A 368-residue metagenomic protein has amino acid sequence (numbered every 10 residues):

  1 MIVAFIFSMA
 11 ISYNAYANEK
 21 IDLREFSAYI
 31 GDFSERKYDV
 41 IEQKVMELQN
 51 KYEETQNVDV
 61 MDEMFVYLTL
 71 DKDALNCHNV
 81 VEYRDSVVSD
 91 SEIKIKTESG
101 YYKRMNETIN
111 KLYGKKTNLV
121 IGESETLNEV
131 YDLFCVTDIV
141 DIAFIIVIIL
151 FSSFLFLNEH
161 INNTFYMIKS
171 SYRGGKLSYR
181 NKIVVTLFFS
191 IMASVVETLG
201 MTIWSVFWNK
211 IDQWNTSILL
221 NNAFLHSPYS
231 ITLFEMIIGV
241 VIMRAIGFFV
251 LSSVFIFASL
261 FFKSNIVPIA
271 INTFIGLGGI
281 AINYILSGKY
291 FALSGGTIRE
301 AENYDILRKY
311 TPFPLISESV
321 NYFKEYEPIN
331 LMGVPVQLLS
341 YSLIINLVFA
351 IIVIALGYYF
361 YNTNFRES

Functional and structural regions predicted by a protein language model:
I2-V3, I266-G279: Central hydrophobic cores of alpha-helical transmembrane segments in multi-pass integral membrane proteins
V3-Y13, G279, Y358: Transmembrane signal-anchor helices characteristic of membrane glycosylation enzymes that use polyprenol
I6-K37, T108-E159, R180-K263, G295 (+3 more regions): Secretory targeting signals
S12-T97: Membrane-proximal extracellular/periplasmic loop immediately following the first transmembrane helix
Y13, N18-D22, A258-F261, I345-S368: Junction motif at the cytosolic side of a transmembrane helix
M64-L133, A143: Transport-system extracytoplasmic interface segments
E159-Y166: Hydrophobic transmembrane alpha-helix segments characteristic of membrane transport and insertion machinery
K169-G175: Short helix-to-coil transition segments within interhelical loops that connect adjacent transmembrane helices
